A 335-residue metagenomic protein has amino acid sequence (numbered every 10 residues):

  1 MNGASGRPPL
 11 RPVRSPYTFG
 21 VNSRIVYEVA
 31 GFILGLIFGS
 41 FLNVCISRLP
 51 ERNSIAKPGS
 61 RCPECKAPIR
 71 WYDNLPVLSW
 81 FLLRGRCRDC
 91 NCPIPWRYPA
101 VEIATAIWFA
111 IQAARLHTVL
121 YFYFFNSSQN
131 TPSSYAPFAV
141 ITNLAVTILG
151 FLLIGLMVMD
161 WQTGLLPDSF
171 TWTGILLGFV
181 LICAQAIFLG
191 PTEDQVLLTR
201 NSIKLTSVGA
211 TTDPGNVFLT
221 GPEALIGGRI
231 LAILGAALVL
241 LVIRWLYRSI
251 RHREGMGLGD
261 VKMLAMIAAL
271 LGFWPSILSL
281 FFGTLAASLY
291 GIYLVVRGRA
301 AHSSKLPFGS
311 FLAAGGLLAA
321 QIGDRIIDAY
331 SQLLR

Functional and structural regions predicted by a protein language model:
G3, R7-S15, S133-A136: Short, low-complexity intrinsically disordered segments enriched in A/P/G/S/L with frequent Arg, especially at protein
F19-P50: Long, highly hydrophobic alpha-helical transmembrane signal-anchor segments
G31, N126, P137-F138, T142 (+2 more regions): Functional transmembrane core segments of multi-pass inner-membrane proteins
L42, I46, W108, Q112-L116 (+8 more regions): Alpha-helical membrane-inserting segments
L42-R97, F308: Membrane-proximal soluble regions of multi-pass membrane proteins
N43-R48, R84-I94, L153-L165, L240-R253 (+1 more regions): C-terminal ends of transmembrane helices
R48-A56, A114-F125, G190, D194 (+4 more regions): Transmembrane helix-loop junctions in multipass membrane proteins, especially transporters and channels
M256-G259, I292-L318: Interfacial loop-to-transmembrane junctions
